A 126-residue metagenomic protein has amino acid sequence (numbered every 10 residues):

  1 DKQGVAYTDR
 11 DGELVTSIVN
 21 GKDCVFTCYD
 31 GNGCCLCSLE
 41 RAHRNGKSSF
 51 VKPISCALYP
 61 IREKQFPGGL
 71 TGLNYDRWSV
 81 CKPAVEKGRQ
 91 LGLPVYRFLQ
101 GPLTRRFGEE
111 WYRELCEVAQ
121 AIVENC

Functional and structural regions predicted by a protein language model:
D1-C126: Short loop/turn segments that flank or connect secondary-structure elements
